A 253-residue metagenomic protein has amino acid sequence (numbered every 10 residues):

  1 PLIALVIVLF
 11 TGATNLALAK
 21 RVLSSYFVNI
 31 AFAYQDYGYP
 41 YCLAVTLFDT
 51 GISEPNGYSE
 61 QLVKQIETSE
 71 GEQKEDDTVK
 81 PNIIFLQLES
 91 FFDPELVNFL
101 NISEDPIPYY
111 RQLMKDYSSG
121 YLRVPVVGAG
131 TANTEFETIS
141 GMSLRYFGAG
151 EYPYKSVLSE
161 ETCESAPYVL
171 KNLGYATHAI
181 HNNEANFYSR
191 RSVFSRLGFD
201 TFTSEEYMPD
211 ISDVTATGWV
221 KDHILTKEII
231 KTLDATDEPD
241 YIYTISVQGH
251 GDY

Functional and structural regions predicted by a protein language model:
P1-P81, I102-Y121, S156-E160, E164: N-terminal secretory/membrane-targeting segments
E67-K80, Q87-L88, D93-Y253: Solvent-exposed soluble domains appended to multi-pass membrane proteins
